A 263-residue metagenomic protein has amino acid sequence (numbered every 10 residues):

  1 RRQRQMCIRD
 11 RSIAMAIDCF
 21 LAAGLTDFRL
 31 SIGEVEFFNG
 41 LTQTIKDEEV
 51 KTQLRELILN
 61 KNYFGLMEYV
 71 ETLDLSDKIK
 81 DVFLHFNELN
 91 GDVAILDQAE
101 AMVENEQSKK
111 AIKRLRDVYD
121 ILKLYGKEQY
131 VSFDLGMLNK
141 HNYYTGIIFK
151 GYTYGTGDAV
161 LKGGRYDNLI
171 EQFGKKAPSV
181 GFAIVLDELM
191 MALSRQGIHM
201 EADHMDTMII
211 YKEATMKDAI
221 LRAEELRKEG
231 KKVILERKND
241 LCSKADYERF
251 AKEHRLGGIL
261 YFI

Functional and structural regions predicted by a protein language model:
R1-Q5, D10-L25, V70-I263: Positively charged, Gly/Ser-enriched RNA/tRNA-binding surfaces
R2, S31-I32: Conserved alpha/beta enzyme-core scaffolds, especially Rossmann-like or related mixed alpha/beta domains that build
A22-L30, K51: Short secondary-structure capping/junction motifs at helix and strand boundaries
I32-G40: Short, conserved phosphate-binding/catalytic loop or strand-edge motifs used in phosphoryl-/nucleotidyl-transfer
G40-I45, Y144-T145: Short acidic, glycine/serine/threonine-rich loops at helix termini
K46-E68, L75, K127, T153: Acidic, His- and aromatic-enriched active-site or binding-groove loops in soluble protein domains that engage sugars
